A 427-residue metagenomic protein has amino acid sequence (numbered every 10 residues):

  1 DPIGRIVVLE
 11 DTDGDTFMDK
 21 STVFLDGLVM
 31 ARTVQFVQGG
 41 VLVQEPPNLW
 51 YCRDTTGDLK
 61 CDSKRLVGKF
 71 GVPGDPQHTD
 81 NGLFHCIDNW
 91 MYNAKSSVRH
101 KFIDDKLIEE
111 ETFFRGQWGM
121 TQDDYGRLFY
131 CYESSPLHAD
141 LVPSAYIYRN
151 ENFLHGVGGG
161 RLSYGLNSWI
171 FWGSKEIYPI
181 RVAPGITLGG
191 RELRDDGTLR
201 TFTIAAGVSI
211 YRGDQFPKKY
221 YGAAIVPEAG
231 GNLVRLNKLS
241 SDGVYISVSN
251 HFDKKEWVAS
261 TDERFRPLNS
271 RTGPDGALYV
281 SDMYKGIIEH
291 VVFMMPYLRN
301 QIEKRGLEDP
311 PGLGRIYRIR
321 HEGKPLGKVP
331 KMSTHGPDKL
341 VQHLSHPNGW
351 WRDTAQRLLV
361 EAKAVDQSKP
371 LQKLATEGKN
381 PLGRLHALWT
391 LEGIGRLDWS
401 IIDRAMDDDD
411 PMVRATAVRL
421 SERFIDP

Functional and structural regions predicted by a protein language model:
D1-K339, W350, L358-E361: Beta-propeller domains with acidic blade repeats across secreted/periplasmic ectodomains and cytosolic WD/CNH propellers
E10, R32, S209-R212, A375 (+2 more regions): Structural motif corresponding to the C-terminal cap of alpha-helices
E109, H346, Q356-K363, S368 (+1 more regions): Cofactor-pocket helix-loop regions in the catalytic cores of large enzyme subunits
Y317-R318, Q342, W389-E392: Generic alpha-helical structural context detector
G327-P330, W350-K363, L382-R396, I401-D407 (+1 more regions): Structural detector for internal amphipathic alpha-helices that build alpha-solenoid repeat scaffolds
P337, S368, D398-W399: Core helices of alpha-solenoid repeat scaffolds
Q342-H343, P370-G378, I401-D409: Alpha-solenoid HEAT/Armadillo-like helical repeat scaffolds in large eukaryotic proteins
